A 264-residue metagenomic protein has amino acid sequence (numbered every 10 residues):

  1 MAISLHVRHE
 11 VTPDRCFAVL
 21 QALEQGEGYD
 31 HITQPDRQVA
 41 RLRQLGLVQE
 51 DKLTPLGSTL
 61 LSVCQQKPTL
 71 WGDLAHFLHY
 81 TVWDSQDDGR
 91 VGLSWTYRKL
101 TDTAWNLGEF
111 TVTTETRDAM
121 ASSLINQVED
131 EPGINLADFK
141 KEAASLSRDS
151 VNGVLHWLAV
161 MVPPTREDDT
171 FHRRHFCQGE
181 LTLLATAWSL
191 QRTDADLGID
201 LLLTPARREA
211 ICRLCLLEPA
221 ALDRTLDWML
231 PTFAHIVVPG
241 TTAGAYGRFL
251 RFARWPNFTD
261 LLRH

Functional and structural regions predicted by a protein language model:
M1-H264: Donor-sugar nucleotide-binding helix/loop cap in glycosyltransferases
